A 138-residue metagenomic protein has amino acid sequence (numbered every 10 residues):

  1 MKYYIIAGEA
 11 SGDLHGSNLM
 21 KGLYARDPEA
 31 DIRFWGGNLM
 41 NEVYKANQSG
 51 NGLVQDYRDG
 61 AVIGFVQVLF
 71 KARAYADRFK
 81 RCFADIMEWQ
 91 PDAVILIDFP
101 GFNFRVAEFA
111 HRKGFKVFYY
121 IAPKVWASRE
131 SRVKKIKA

Functional and structural regions predicted by a protein language model:
Y4-A138: Active-site and donor-binding regions of nucleotide-sugar-utilizing enzymes
